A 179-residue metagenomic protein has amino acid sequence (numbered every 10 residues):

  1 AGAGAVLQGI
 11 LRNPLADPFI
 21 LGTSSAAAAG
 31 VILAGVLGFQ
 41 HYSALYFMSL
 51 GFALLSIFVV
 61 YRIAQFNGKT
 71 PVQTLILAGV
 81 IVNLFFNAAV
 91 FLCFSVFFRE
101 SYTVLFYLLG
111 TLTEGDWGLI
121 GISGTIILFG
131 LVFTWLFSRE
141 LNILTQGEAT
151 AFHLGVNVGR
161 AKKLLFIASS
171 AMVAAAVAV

Functional and structural regions predicted by a protein language model:
A1-V179: Alpha-helical transmembrane segments in inner-membrane proteins
